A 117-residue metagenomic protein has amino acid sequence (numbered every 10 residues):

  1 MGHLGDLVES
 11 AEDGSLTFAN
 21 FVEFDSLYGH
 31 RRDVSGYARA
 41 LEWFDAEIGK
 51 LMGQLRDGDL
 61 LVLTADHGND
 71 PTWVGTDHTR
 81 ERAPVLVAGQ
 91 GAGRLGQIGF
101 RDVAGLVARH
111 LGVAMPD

Functional and structural regions predicted by a protein language model:
M1-D117: Feature captures the catalytic ectodomains and active-site-proximal regions of enzymes that hydrolyze or transfer
